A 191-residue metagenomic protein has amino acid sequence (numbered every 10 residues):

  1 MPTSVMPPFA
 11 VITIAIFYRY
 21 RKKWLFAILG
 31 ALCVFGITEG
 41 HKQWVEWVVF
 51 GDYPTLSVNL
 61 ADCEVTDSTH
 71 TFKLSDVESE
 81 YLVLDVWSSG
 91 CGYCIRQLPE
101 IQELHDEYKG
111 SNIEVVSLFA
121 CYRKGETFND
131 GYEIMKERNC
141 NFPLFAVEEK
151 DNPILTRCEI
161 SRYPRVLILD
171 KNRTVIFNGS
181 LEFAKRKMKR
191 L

Functional and structural regions predicted by a protein language model:
M1-F17: Membrane-embedded alpha-helical segments of integral membrane proteins
P2-T3, Y18-A31: Membrane-interfacial entry segments at the cytosolic side of transmembrane helices
C33, I37-S75: N-terminal "domain-start" segment that seeds a small globular fold
E78, V86-E103: Conserved redox-active cysteine motifs that mediate thiol-disulfide chemistry, especially di-cysteine Cys-X(1-2)-Cys
E80-L82, W87-G90, Y122, R162: Short pre-active-site segment immediately N-terminal to redox-active cysteine/selenocysteine motifs in thiol-based
S111-F128, N139-D151: Thiol-based oxidoreductase modules, predominantly thioredoxin-like and allied folds used for disulfide exchange
Y132-K171: Short, internal strand/loop/helix patches that form the active-site neighborhood or redox-interaction surface
S161-L191: Non-catalytic, surface beta->alpha helical segment in thiol-disulfide oxidoreductase systems
